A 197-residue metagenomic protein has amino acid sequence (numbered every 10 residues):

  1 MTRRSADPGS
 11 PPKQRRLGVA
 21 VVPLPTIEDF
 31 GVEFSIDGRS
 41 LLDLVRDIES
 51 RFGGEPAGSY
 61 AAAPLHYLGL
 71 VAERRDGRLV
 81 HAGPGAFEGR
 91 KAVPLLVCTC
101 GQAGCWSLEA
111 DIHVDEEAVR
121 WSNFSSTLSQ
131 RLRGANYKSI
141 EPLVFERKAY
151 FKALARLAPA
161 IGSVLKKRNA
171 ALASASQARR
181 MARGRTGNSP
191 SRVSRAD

Functional and structural regions predicted by a protein language model:
M1-D197: Intrinsically disordered, low-complexity acidic regions enriched in Pro/Ser/Thr
